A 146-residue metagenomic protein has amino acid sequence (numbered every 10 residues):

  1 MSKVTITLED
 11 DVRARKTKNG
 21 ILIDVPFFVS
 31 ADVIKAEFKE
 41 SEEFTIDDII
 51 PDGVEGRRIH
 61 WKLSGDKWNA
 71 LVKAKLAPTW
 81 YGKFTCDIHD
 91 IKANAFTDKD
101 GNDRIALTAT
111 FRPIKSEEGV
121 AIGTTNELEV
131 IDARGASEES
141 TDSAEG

Functional and structural regions predicted by a protein language model:
M1-H60, N69-L76, T85, D98-N102 (+1 more regions): OB-fold ssDNA-binding interfaces and closely related basic DNA-contact patches used across DNA replication/repair
M1-I6, V12-I21, K115-G146: Acidic, gly/ser/pro-rich intrinsically disordered tails
G82, D87-S137: OB-fold/S1-family single-stranded nucleic acid-binding modules
